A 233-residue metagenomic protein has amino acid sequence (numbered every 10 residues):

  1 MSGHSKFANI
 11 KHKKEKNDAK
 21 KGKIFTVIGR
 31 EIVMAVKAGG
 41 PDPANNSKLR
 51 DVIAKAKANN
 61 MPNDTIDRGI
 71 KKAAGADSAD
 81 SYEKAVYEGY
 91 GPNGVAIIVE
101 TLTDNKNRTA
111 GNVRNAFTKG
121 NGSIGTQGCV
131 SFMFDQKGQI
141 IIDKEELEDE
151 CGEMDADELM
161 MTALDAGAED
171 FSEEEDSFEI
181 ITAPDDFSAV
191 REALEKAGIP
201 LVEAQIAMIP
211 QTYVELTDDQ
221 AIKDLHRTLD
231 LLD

Functional and structural regions predicted by a protein language model:
M1-G125, C129-D143: N-terminal cationic and glycine-rich segments that engage phosphates or anionic surfaces
I141-D233: Positively charged, low-complexity, intrinsically disordered RNA-binding extensions
